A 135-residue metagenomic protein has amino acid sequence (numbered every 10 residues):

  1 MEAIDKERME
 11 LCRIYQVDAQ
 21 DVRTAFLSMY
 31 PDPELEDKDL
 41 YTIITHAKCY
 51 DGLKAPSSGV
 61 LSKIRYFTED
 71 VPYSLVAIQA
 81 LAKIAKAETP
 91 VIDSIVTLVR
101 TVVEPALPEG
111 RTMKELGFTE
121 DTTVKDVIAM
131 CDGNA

Functional and structural regions predicted by a protein language model:
M1-A135: NAD(P)-dependent Rossmann-like dehydrogenase/reductase catalytic/cofactor-binding core
